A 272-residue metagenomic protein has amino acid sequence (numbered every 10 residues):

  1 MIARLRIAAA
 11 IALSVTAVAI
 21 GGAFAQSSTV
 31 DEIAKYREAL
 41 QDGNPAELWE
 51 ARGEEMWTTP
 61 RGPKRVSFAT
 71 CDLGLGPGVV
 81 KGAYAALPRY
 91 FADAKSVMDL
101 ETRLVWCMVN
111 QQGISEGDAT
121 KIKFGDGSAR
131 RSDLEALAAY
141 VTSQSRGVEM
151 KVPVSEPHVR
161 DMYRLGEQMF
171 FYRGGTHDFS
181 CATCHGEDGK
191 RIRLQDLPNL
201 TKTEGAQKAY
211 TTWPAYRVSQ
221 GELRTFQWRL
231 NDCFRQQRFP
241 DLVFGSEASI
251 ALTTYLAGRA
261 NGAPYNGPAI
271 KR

Functional and structural regions predicted by a protein language model:
M1-I11: Bacterial N-terminal signal peptides that target proteins for export
A8, S155-E156, P268-R272: Short alpha-helical "patches" and their helix-cap loops
V15-F24: C-terminal segment of classical bacterial N-terminal signal peptides
A25-L48, T58-A136, R146-G147, Y172-R272: Electron-transfer interface patches adjacent to heme c in soluble/periplasmic c-type cytochromes and di-/multiheme
E38-E55, V148-E167: Short, charged low-complexity linear segments at domain edges
E135, A139, R160, R164-Q168 (+1 more regions): Internal, well-ordered alpha-helical scaffold/interface segments that support domain packing or protein-protein contacts
L137-Q144, P153-V154: Hydrophobic, well-structured mid-protein blocks that either form specific transmembrane helices
